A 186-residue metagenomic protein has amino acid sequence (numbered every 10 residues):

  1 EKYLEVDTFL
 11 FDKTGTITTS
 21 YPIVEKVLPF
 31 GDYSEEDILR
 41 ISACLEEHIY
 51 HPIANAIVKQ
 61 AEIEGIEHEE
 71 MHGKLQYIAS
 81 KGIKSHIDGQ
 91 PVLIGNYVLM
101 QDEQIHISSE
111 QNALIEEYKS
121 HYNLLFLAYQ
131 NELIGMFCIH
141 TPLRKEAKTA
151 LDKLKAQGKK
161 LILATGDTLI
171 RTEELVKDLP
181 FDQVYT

Functional and structural regions predicted by a protein language model:
E1-L45: Conserved catalytic phosphorylation-site environment of P-type ATPases
E5, I23, E70-M71, P180: Short loop/turn motifs at secondary-structure junctions
T8, K26, G73-K74, Q183: Extracellular/lumenal ectodomain signal focusing on beta-strand-rich modules and carbohydrate-recognition contexts
E25-K26, G135, L163, Q183: A structural microfeature
I41-H48, A56-Q60, E64: Stable alpha-helical structural segments in soluble proteins, enriched in small hydrophobic residues
I53, I63-E174: Signature of the cytosolic headpiece of P-type E1-E2 ATPases
I170-T186: Substrate-recognition "cap/lid" segment bordering the active-site pocket of phosphatases
